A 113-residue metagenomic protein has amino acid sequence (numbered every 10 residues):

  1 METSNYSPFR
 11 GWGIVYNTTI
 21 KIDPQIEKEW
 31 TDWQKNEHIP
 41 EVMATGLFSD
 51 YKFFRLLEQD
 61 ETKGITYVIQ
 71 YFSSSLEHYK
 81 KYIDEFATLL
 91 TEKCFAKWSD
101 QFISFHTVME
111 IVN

Functional and structural regions predicted by a protein language model:
M1-G11, K52-T62, E92-N113: Glycine-rich beta-strand-turn "strand-cap" elements at beta-sheet edges
M1-S4, L47, Q70: Intrinsic disorder/low-complexity segments
P8-D23, E27: N-terminal beta-strand motif that seeds the catalytic metal site of vicinal oxygen chelate
V15-K21, F53-E85: Short, well-ordered beta-strand segments in beta-rich or mixed alpha/beta enzyme and ligand-binding folds
P24-I26, S75-E77, V112: Residues that cap or initiate secondary-structure elements
I26-F53, L89-F95: Short amphipathic alpha-helical segments
